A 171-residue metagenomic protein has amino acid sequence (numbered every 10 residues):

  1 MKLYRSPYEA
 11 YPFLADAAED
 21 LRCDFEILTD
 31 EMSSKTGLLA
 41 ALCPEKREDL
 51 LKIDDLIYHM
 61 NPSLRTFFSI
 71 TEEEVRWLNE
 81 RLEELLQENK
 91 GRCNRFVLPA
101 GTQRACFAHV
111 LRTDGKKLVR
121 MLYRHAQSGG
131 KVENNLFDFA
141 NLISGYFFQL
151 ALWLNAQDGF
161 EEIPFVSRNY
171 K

Functional and structural regions predicted by a protein language model:
M1-K171: Phosphate/pyrophosphate-binding loop motifs in nucleotide- or prenyl diphosphate-using proteins
